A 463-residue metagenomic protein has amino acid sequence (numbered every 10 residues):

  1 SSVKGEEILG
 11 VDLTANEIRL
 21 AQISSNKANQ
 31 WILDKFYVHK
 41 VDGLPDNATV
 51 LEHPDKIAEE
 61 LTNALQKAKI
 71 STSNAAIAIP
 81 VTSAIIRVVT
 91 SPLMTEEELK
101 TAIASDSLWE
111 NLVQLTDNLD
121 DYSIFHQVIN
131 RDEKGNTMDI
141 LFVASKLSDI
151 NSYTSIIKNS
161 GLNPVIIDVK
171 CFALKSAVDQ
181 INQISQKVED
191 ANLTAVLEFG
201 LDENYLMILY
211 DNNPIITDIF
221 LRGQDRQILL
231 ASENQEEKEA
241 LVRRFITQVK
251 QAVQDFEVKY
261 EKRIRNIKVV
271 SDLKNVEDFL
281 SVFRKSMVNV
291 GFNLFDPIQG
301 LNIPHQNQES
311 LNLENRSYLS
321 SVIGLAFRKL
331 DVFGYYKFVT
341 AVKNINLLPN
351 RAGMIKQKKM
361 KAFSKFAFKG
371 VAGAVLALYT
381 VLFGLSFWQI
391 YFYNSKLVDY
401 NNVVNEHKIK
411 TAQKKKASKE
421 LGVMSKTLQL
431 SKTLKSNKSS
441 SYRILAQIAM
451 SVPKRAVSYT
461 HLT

Functional and structural regions predicted by a protein language model:
S1-D399, N405, K419: Hydrophobic/aromatic-enriched cytosolic interaction surfaces used to assemble or bind macromolecules
Y393-S436: Juxtamembrane "stalk/linker" segments
K426-K454: Extracytoplasmic/periplasmic/luminal assembly and interaction segments in envelope/secretory/respiratory proteins
A456-S458: Acidic, proline/serine/threonine- and glycine-rich low-complexity intrinsically disordered segments
T460-T463: Conserved small/polar residues in nucleotide/adenosyl-binding loops
